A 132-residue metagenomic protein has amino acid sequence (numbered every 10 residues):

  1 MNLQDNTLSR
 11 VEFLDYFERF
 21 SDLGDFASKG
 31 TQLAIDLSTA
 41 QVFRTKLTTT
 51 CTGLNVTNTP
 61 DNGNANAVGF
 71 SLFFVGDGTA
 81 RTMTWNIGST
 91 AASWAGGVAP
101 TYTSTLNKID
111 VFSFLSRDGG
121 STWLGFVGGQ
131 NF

Functional and structural regions predicted by a protein language model:
M1-S38: Intrinsic low-complexity, repeat-rich intrinsically disordered segments enriched in small/flexible residues
K29, A40, V98-P100: Residue-level detector of functional hotspots within protein domains
T39-T45: Short carbohydrate-recognition loop motifs
K46-F132: Acidic, glycine/polar-enriched metal-coordinating patches/loops that mediate binding to polyanionic ligands
